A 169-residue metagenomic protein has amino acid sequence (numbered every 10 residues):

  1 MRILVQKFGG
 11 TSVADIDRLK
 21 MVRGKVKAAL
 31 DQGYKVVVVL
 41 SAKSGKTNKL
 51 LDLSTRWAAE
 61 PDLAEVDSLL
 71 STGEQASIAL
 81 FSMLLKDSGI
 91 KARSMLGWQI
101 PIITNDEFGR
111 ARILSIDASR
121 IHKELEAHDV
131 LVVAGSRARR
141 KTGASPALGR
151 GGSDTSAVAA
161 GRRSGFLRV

Functional and structural regions predicted by a protein language model:
M1-V169: Nucleotide/pyrophosphate-binding catalytic subdomain
